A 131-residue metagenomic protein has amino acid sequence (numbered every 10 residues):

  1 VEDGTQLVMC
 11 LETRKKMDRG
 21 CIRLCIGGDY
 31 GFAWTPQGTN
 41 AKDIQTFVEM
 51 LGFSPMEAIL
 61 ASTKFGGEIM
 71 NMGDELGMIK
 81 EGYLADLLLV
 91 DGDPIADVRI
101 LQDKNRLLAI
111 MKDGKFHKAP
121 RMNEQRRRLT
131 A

Functional and structural regions predicted by a protein language model:
V1-T5: Active-site gating loops and adjacent loop-to-helix segments of metal-dependent hydrolytic enzymes
Q6-D93: His/Asp/Glu-enriched, well-ordered alpha-helical/loop segment that forms or immediately abuts the divalent-metal
M9, K16, M122-T130: C-terminal capping/extension segments of zinc metalloprotease domains
T46-M50, I110-D113, A131: Short, surface-exposed linear patches
S62-K64, E81-R128: C-terminal cap of metal-dependent C-N hydrolases
